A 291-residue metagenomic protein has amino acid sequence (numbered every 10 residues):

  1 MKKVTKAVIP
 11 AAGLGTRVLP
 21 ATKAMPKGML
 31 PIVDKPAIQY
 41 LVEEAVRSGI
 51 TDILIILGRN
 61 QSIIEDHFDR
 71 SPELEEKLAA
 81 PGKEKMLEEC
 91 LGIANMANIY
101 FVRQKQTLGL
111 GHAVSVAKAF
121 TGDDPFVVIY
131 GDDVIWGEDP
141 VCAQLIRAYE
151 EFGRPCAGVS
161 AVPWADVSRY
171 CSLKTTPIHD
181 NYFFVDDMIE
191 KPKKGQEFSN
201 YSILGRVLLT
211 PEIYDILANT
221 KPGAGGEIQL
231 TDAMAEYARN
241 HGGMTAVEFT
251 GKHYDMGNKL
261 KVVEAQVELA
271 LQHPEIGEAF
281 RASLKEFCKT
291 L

Functional and structural regions predicted by a protein language model:
M1-A7, A279-K285: Positively charged, low-complexity intrinsically disordered leader regions
K2-A79, K83, P140-V141: N-terminal glycine-rich phosphate-binding loop and ensuing alpha1 helix
K6, T51-I53, N98, P125 (+3 more regions): Residues at the starts of beta-strands that form the adenosine-phosphate
A37-Y40, H112-V116, A233: Well-ordered alpha-helical segments embedded in enzymatic catalytic cores
I38, I64, A117, D132 (+3 more regions): Residue-level signal for inorganic ion chemistry
L74-E76, E84-T175, L217-A218: Conserved beta-loop-beta/alpha segment of the NTase-like Rossmann-fold superfamily that binds/positions NTPs
V127, I146-E150, P177-H253, K259-A282: Catalytic-core segments of class I nucleotidyltransferases/pyrophosphorylases that form NMP-activated intermediates
